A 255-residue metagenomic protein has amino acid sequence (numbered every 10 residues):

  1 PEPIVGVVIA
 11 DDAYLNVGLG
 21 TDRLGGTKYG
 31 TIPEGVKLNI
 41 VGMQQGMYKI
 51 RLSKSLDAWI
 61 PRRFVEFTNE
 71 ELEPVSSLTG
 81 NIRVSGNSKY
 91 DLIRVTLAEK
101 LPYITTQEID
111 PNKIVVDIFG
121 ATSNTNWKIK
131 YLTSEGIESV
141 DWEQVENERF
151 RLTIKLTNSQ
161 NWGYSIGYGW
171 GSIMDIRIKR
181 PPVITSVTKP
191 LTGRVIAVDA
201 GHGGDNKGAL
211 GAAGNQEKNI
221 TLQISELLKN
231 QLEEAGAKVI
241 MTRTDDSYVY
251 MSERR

Functional and structural regions predicted by a protein language model:
P1-I196, D205, Q216, N230 (+1 more regions): Short linear recognition/processing motifs and adjacent strand/loop elements at protein termini and domain edges
V116, I184-K189, G193, L210-R255: Active-site-proximal helix/loop segments of hydrolytic enzymes
G201: Extracellular repeat turn/loop positions enriched in glycine and acidic/polar residues, especially those that create
